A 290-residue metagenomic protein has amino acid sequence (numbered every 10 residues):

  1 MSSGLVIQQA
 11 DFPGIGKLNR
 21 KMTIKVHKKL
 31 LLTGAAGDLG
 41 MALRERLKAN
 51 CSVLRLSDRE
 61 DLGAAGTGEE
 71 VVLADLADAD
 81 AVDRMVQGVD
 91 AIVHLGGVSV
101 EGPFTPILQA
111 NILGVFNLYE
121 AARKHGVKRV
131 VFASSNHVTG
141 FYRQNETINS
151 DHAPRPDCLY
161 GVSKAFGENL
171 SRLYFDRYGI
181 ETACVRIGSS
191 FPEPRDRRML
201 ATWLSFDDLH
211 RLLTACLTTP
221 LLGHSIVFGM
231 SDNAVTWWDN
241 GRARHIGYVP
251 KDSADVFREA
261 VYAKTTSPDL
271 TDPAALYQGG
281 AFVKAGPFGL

Functional and structural regions predicted by a protein language model:
L30-A49: N-terminal Rossmann NAD(P)H-binding glycine-rich loop of SDR-like oxidoreductase domains
S52-G63: Conserved glycine-rich Rossmann-like NAD(P)H-binding loop of the short-chain dehydrogenase/reductase
G63, A74-A110: NAD(P)H-binding glycine-rich loop region in Rossmannoid oxidoreductase-like domains and their noncatalytic homologs
A77, P106-N117, H125, P154 (+2 more regions): Glycine-rich NAD(P)-binding loop of the Rossmann-fold in SDR/ketoreductase-type enzymes
Q109, R143-T182: Catalytic helix-loop patch of NAD(P)-dependent Rossmann-fold dehydrogenases
N117-R155: Conserved Rossmann-fold NAD(P)-dependent oxidoreductase catalytic core, especially the SDR/UDP-sugar
I187-E193, W203-H224, D232: Alpha-helical substrate-binding/gating segment
D232-V249, V261-G289: Conserved C-terminal active-site "lid" loop/helix of NAD(P)H-dependent oxidoreductases that clamps the redox cofactor
